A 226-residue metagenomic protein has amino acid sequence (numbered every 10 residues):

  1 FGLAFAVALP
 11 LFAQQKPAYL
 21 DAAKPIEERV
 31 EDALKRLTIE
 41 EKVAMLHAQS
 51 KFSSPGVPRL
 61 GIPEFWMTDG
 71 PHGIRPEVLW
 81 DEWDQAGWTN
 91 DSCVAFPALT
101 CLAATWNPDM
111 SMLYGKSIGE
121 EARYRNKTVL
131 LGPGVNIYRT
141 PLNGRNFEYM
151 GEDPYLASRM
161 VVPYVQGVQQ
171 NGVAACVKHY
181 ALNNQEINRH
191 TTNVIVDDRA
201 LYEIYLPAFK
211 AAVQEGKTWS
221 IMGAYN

Functional and structural regions predicted by a protein language model:
F1-P10: Bacterial N-terminal signal peptides
A13-N226: Glycoside hydrolase catalytic-domain context in secreted enzymes
